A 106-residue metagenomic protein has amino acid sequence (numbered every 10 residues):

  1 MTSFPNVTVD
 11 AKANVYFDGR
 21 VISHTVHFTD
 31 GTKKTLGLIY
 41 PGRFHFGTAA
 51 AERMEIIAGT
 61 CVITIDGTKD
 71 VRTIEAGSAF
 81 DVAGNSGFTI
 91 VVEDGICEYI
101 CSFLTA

Functional and structural regions predicted by a protein language model:
M1-T32: A short, N-terminal "cap"/entry segment at the start of jelly-roll beta-barrel domains of the cupin/DSBH fold
F17, F44-F46, T64: Short loop/turn motifs at secondary-structure junctions and domain boundaries
H27-A49, D81-G84: Conserved short histidine dyad/triad with adjacent acidic residue
D30, G67, V92-D94: A generic beta-sheet turn/junction motif
T48-I63: Short, conserved beta-strand element in jelly-roll/cupin
T68-N85: Short acidic-glycine-tyrosine-enriched beta hairpin
A83-A106: Ligand-binding loop in jelly-roll beta-barrel domains
